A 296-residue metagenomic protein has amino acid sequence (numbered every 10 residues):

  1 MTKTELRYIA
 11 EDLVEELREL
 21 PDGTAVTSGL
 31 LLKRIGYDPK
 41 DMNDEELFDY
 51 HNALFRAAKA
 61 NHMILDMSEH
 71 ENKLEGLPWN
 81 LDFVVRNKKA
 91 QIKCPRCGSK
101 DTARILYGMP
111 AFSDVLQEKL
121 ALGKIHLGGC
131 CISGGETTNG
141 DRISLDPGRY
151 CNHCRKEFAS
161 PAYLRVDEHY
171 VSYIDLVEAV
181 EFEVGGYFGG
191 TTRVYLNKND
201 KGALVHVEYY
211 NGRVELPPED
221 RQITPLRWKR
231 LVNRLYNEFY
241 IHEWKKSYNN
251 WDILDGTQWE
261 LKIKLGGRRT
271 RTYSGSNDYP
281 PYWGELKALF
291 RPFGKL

Functional and structural regions predicted by a protein language model:
R7-D38: Short amphipathic alpha-helical interface segments
D41-R56: Short amphipathic alpha-helical interaction segments
F55-E69: A short, conserved structural fragment
S68-V85: Short, cationic-aromatic polyanion-contact patches
N87-I92, D146-G148: Residues immediately within or flanking Cys/His clusters that coordinate Zn2+ in small zinc-binding modules
I92, R96-R142: Short recognition patches in nucleic-acid-associated and regulatory proteins
S99, H153-F158: Short Cys/His-rich local motifs and their 1-3 flanking residues in nucleic-acid-associated proteins and small
F158, L164-F188, R221-Q222, R234 (+1 more regions): Short, well-ordered, aromatic-rich surface patches in folded extracellular/luminal domains
